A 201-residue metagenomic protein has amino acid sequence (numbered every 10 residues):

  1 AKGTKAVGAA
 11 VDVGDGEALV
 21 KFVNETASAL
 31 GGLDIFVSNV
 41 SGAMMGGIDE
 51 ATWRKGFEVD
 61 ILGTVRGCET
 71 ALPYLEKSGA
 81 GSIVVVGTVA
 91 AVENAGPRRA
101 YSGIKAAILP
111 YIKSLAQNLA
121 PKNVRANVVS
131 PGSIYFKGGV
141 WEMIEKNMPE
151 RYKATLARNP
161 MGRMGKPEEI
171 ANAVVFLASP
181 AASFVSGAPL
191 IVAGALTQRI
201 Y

Functional and structural regions predicted by a protein language model:
M44-F57, T155: Substrate-binding pocket helix/loop in short-chain dehydrogenase/reductase
C68, I104, I112: Active-site helix of classical SDR
P73, Q117-P121, S183: Alpha-helical segment proximal to the catalytic Tyr-Lys
A80, A120, R125, V185-G187: Short, small/polar-rich loop/turn modules that mediate ligand/substrate recognition or access, typified
T88: Residue(s) in the substrate-gating loop at a strand-loop-helix junction that position the organic substrate next
E93, V174-V175, S186-Y201: Short C-terminal tail/terminal secondary-structure segment of NAD(P)H-dependent dehydrogenase/reductase domains
P121, I134-R158, R199-Y201: A glycine/serine/threonine-rich, flexible loop-to-helix segment that serves as the NAD(P) cofactor-binding "lid"
